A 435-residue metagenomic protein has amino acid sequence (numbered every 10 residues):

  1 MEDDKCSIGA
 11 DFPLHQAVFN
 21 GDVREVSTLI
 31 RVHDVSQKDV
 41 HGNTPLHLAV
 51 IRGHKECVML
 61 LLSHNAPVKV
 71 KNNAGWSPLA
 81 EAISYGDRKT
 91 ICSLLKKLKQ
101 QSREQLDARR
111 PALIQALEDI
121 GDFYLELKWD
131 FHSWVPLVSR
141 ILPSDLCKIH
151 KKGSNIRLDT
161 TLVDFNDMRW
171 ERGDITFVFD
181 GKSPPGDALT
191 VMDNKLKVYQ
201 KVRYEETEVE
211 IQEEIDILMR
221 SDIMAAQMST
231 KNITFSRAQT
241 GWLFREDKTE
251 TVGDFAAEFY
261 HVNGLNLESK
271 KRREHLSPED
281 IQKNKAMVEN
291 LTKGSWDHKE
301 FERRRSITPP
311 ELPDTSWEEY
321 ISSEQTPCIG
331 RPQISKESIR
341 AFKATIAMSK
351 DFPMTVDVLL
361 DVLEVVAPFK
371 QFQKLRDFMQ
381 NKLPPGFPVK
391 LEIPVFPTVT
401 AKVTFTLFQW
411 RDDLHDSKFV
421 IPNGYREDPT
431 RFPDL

Functional and structural regions predicted by a protein language model:
E2-L29, N43-T44, L48-H64, K71-L435: Extracellular or lumenal secretory-pathway regions
H33-S36, N65-K69: The conserved C-terminal loop/turn that links adjacent ankyrin repeats
